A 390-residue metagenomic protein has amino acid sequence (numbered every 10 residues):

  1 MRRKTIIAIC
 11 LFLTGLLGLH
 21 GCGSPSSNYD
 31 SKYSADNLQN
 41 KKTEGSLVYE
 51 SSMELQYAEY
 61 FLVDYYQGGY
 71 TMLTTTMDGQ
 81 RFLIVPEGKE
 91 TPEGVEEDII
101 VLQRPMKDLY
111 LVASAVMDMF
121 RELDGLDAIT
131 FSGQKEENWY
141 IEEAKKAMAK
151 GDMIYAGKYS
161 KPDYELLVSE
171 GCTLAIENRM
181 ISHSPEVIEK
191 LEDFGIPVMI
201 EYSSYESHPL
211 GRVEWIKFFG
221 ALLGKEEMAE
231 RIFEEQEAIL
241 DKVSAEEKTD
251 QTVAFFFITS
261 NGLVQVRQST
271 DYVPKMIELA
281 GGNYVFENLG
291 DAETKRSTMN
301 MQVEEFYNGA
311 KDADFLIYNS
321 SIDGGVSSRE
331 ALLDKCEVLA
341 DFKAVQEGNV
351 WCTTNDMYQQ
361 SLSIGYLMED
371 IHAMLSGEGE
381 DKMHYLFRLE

Functional and structural regions predicted by a protein language model:
M1-I9: Bacterial N-terminal signal peptides that target proteins for export
L17-G21: C-terminal motif of bacterial Sec signal peptides marking the signal peptidase cleavage site
C22-M117, M228-F255, G379-E390: Bacterial Sec-exported substrate-binding components of ABC uptake systems
A35, E206-E235, D312-E390: Structured C-terminal subdomain patch of bacterial secreted/periplasmic proteins
T71-V168, L174-M180: A short, structured surface patch at a secondary-structure boundary
K107, A115-M117, G125, S132-E143 (+4 more regions): Extracytoplasmic ligand-binding site segments that recognize negatively charged/polar headgroups
Y110, G157-P162, N178-P185, E206-V213 (+7 more regions): Soluble non-cytosolic domains of exported or imported proteins
I239, V243-S327: Flexible, glycine-rich surface segments
